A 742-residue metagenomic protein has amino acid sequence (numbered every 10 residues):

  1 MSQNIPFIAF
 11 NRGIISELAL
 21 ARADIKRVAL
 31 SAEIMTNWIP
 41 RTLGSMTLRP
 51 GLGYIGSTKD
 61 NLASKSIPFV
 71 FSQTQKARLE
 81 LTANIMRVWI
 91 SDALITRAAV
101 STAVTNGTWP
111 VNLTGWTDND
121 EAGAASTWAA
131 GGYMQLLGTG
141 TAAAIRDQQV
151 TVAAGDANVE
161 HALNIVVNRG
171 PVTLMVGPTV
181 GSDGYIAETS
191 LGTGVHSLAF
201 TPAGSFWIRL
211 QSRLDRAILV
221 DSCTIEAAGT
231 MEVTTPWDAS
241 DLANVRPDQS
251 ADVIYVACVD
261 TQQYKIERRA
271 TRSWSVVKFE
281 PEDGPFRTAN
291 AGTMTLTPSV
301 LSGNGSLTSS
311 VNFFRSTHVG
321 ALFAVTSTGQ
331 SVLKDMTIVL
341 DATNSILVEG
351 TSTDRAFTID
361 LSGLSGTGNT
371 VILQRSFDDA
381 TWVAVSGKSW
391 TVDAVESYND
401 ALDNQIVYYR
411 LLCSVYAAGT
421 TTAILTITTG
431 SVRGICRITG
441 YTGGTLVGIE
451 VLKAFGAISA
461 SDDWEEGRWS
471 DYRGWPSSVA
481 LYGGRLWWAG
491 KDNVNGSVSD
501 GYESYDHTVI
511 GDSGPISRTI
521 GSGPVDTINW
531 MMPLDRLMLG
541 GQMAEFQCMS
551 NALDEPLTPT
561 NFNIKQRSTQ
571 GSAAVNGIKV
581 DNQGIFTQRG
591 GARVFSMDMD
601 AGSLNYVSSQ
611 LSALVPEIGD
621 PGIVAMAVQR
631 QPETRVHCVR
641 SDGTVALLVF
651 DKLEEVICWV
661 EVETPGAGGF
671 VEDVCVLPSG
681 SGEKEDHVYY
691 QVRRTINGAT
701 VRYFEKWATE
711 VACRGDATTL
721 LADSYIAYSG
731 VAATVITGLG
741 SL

Functional and structural regions predicted by a protein language model:
M1-A98, T261, K265-N304, S331-L333 (+4 more regions): N-terminal beta-propeller domains
S2-A98, A239-D241, G523-D526, T569 (+2 more regions): Beta-sheet repeat architectures centered on beta-propellers
W89-S91, M175-G181, E226, T326 (+5 more regions): Predominantly extracellular/luminal cell-surface or secreted proteins
I90-S101, L219, T224-P298, V395-Y409 (+5 more regions): Beta-strand-rich solenoidal segments
I95-N112, E121-T141, A154-D156, G229-E232 (+6 more regions): Autoprocessing Asn-cyclization modules and mimics
R97-G229, A342-I346, T353-R355, T367-I372 (+2 more regions): Extracellular and organelle-lumenal recognition/adhesion modules and their flexible linkers in secreted
G107-V111, K265-A270, G368-T381, R410 (+1 more regions): Short beta-strand segments and strand-loop junctions that repeat across beta-rich extracellular domains
T193-T201, P236-R246, L347-E349, V385-T428: Beta-sandwich interaction modules
